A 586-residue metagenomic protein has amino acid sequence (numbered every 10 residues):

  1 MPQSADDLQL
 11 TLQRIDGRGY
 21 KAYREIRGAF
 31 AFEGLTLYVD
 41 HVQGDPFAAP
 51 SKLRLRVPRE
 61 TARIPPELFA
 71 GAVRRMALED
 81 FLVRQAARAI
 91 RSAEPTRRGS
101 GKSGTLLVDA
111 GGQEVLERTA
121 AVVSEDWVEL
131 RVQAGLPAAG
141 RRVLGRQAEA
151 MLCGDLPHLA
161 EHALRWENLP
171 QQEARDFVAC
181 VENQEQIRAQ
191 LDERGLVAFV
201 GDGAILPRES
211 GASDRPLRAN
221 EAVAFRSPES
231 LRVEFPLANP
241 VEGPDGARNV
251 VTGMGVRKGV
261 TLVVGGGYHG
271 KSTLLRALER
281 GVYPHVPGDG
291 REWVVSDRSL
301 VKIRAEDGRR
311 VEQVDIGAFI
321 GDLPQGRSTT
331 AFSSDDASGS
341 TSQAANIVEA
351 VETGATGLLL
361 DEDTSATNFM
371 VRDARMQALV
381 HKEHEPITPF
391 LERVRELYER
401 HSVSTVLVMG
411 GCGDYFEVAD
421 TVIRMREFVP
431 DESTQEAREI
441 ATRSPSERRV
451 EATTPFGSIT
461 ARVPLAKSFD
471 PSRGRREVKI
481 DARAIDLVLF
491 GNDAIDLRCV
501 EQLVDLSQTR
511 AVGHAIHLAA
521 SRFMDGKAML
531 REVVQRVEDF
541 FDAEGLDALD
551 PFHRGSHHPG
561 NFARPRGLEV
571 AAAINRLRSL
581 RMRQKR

Functional and structural regions predicted by a protein language model:
M1-G195, L206, R578-R586: N-terminal accessory targeting/assembly segments
H162-G211, P216-V223, P287, V301-R304 (+3 more regions): Long, charge-dense accessory insertions within large macromolecular proteins
P207-T252, Y283, P287, V295-V311 (+1 more regions): N-terminal pre-Walker A segment at the start of P-loop NTPase domains
N249-Y283: Glycine-rich phosphate-binding P-loop
R309, F319-S340, R372-I387: Flexible beta-alpha connector loops of hexameric P-loop NTPases
S338-A350: Conserved alpha-helical scaffold flanking the Walker A/P-loop in AAA+ ATPase domains
A350-V394, Y398-E399, G411-E439: Conserved P-loop NTPase nucleotide-binding/switch module
E399-S402, V408-R586: Conserved NTP phosphate-binding and transfer environment spanning the P-loop NTPase/kinase superfamily
